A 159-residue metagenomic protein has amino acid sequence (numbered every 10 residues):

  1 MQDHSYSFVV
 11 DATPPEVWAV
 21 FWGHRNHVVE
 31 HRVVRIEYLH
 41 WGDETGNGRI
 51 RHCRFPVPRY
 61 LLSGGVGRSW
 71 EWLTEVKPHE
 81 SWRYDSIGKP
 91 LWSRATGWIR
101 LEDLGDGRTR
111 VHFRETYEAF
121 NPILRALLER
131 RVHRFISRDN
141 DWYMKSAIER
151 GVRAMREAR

Functional and structural regions predicted by a protein language model:
M1-G46: Hydrophobic ligand-binding cavity/cleft-lining segments
M1-V9, I50, R68, S81 (+2 more regions): Intrinsic-disorder/low-complexity, polar/charged segments enriched in Ser/Thr/Lys/Arg/Asp/Glu/Gln
S5-F8, R68-E75, S86-G88, A95-D103 (+1 more regions): Hydrophobic/aromatic beta-strand elements that line small-molecule binding cavities or substrate pockets in beta-rich
D11-P15, E44-G46, T74-S81, R100-R110: A short, structured loop/turn motif at beta-sheet edges
P15, A19, D106, S146 (+1 more regions): Replace "anionic and nucleotidyl ligands
N26-V29, Y38-P90, W142, S146-R159: Glycine-rich portal/gate segments that line the openings of hydrophobic small-molecule binding cavities
S63-G64, W92-T96, N121-L127: A short, polar/proline- and glycine-enriched secondary-structure boundary/capping micro-motif
T116-R159: A conserved amphipathic terminal alpha-helix motif
